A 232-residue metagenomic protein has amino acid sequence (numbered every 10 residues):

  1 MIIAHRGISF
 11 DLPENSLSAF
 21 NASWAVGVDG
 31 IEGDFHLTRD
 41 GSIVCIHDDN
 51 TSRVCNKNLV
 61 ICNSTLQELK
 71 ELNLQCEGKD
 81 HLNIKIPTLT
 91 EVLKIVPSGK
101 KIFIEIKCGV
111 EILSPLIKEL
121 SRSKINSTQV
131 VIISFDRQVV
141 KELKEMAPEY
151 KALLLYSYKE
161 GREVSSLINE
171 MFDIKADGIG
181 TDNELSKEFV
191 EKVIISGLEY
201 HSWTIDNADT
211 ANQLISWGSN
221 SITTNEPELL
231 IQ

Functional and structural regions predicted by a protein language model:
M1-Q232: Phosphate-group recognition and catalysis centered on beta-loop-alpha active-site segments
